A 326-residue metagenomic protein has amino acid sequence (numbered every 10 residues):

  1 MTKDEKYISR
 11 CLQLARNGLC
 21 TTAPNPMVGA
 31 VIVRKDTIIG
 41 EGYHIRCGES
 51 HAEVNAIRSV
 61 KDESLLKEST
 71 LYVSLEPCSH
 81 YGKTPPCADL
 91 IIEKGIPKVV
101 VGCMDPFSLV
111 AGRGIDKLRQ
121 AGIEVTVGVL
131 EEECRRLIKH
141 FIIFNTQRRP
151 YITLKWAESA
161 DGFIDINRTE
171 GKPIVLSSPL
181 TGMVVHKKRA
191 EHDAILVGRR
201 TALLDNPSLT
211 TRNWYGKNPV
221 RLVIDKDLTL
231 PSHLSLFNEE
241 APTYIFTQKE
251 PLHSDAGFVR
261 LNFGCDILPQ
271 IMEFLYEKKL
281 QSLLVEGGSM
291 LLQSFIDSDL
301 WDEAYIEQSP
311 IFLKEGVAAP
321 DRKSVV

Functional and structural regions predicted by a protein language model:
T2-I8, L14-P26, E41, K61 (+1 more regions): Enzymes that bind and transform nitrogen-containing heteroaromatic metabolites
V28, E68-T70, P219: Residue-level recognition of the N-termini of beta-strands and the immediately preceding loop/turn
V28-D36, W156-A157: Short beta-strand scaffold segments in enzyme catalytic cores
I32-E133, I296: Zn2+-dependent cytidine deaminase-like catalytic core
V110-A111, R136-I138, S294, K314: Short Asp/Glu-rich motifs
I115, E131, R135-I138, G182-R189: Hydrophobic, well-ordered secondary-structure segments
I138-R149: Flexible, polar/acidic helix-loop-strand segments at domain edges
